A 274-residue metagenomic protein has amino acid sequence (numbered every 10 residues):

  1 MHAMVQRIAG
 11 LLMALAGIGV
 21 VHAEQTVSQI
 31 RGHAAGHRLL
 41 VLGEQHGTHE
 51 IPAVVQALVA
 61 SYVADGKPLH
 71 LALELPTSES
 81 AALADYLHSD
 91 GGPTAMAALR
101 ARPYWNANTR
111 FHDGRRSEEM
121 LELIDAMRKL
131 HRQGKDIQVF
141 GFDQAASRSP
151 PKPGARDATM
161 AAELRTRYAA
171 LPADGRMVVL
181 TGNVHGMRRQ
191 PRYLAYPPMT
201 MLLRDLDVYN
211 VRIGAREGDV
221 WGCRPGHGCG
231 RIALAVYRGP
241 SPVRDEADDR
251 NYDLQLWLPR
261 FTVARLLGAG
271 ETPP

Functional and structural regions predicted by a protein language model:
M1-A9: Bacterial N-terminal signal peptides that target proteins for export
Q6, V21-H22: N-terminal non-cleavable signal-anchor helices
A9-G19: Bacterial N-terminal signal peptides
H22-P274: Compositional signal for N-terminal targeting/processing segments
